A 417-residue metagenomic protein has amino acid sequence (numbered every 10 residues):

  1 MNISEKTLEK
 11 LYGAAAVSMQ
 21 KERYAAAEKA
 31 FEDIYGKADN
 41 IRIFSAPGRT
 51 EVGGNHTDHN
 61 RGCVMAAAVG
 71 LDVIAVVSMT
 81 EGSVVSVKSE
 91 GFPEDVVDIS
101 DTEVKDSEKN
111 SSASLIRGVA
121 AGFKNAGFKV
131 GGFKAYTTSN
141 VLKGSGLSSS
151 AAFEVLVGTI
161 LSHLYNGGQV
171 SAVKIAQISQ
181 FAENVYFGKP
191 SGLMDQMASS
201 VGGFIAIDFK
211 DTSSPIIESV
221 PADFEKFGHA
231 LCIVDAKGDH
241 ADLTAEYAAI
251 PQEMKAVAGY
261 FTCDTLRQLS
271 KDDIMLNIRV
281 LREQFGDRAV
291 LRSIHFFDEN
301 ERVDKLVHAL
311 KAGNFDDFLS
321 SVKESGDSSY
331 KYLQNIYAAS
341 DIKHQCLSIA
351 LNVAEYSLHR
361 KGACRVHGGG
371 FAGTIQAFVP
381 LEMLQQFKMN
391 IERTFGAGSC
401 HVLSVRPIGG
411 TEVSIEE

Functional and structural regions predicted by a protein language model:
M1-R49, I74, S78-K109, A206-R365 (+1 more regions): C-terminal nucleotide
C63-E81, V201: Structural signature of FAD isoalloxazine-binding scaffolds in flavoprotein oxidoreductases
A68-G70, L147-G167, V379: DPxDG-like acidic metal-binding loop motif
S86-K88, G132-T138, Q169-F181, L319-E324 (+1 more regions): Beta-strand segments within the central parallel beta-sheet cores of soluble alpha/beta enzyme folds
A120-K143: Glycine- and acidic-rich phosphate- and metal-coordinating loops
N125-F133, L161-I175, L381-T394: Phosphate-handling active-site elements
G167-P215, V220, S325, L351-S357 (+1 more regions): Alpha/beta catalytic cores of group-transfer enzymes, especially the acyltransferase/condensing modules of polyketide
